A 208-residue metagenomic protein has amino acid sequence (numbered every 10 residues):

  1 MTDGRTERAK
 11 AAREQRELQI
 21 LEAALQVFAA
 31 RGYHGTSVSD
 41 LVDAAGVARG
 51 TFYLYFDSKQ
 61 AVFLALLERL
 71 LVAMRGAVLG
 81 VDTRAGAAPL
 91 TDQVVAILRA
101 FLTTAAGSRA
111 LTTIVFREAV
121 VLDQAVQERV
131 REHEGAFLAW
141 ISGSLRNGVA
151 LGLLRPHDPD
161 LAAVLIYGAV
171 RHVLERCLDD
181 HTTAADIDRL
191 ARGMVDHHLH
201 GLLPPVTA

Functional and structural regions predicted by a protein language model:
M1-G4, R99-T103, G107, A139 (+2 more regions): C-terminal peripheral helix-coil segments that are non-catalytic and often amphipathic
M1-R31, T36-V47, A61: Basic, helix-initiating cap at the start of DNA-binding domains
G46-F56: Short hydrophobic/aromatic patch on the recognition helix
F56, F63-L70: Alpha-helical DNA-contacting segments of helix-turn-helix folds
F56, R117-L122: Short helix-capping/turn signature of helix-turn-helix
Q60-V62, D179: A secondary-structure capping/hinge motif
A65, L79-A110, A162-I166, D188-A191: Hydrophobic alpha-helical connector segments
V72-L79, T104, Q124-A150, D160-V164 (+2 more regions): Amphipathic alpha-helical packing segments from all-alpha helical-bundle domains
